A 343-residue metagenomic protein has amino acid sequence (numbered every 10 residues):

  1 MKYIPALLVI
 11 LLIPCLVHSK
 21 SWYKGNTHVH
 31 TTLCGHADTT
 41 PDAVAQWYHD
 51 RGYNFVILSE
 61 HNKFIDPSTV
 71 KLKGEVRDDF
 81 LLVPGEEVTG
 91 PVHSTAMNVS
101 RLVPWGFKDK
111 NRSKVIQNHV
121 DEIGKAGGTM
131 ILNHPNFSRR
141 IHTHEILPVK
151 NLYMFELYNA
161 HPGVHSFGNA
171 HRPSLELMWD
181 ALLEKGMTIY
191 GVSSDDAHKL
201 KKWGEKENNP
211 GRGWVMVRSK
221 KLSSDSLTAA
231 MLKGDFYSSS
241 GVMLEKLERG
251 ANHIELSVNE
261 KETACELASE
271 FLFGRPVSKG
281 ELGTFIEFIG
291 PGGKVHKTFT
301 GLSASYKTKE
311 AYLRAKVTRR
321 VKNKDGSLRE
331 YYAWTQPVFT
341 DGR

Functional and structural regions predicted by a protein language model:
K2, H18-K20, C34, P41 (+2 more regions): C-terminal functional module detector
K2-V9: Sec-dependent signal peptide recognition, specifically the positively charged N-region followed immediately by
V9-I10, G163: Extended rod-forming repeat segments used as scaffolds/tethers
K20-N151, L157-W179, K185, I189-K202 (+4 more regions): A metal-dependent hydrolase metal-coordination microenvironment
